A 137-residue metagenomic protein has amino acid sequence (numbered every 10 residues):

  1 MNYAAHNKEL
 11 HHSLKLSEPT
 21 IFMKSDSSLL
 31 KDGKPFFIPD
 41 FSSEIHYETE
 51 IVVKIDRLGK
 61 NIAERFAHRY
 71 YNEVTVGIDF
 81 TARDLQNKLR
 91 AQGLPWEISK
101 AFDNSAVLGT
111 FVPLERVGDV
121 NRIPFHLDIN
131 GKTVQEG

Functional and structural regions predicted by a protein language model:
M1-G137: Catalytic-core "active-site belt" of small-molecule-metabolizing enzymes, emphasizing His/Asp/Glu-rich regions
